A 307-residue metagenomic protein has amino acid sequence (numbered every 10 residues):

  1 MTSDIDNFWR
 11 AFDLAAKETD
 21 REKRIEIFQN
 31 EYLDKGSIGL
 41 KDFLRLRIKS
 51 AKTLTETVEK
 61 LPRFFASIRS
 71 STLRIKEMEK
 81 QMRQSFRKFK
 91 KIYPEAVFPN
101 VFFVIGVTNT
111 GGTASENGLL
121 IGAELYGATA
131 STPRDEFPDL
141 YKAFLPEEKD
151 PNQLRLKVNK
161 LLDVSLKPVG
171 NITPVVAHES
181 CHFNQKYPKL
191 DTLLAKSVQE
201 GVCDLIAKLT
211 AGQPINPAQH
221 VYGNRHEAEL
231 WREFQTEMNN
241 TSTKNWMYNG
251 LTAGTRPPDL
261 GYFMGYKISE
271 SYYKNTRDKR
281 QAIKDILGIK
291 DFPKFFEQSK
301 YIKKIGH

Functional and structural regions predicted by a protein language model:
M1-E59: N-terminal mature-domain "stem" immediately C-terminal to a signal peptide or N-terminal signal-anchor/transmembrane
M1-T19, P188-K189, L193-E233, I302 (+1 more regions): Post-HExxH zinc-binding segment in Zn-dependent metallohydrolases
N7-E18, E31-K35, K88, I92-A96 (+7 more regions): Structured segments of extracytoplasmic/periplasmic soluble domains in secreted or envelope-associated proteins
R21-F28, A96-I105, T192-A195, P214-V221 (+1 more regions): Surface-exposed patches in mature extracellular/periplasmic domains of secreted proteins
Q29-K35, V101-A114, G223, I289-F292: Acidic helix-start/capping segments at beta-turn-to-alpha-helix junctions
L54-G212: Acidic/His-rich structured neighborhood in mature extracellular/periplasmic domains
P168-V176, Q219-N240: An acidic intrinsically disordered interaction segment
Q219-H220, R232-H307: Pan-zinc metallopeptidase signature
